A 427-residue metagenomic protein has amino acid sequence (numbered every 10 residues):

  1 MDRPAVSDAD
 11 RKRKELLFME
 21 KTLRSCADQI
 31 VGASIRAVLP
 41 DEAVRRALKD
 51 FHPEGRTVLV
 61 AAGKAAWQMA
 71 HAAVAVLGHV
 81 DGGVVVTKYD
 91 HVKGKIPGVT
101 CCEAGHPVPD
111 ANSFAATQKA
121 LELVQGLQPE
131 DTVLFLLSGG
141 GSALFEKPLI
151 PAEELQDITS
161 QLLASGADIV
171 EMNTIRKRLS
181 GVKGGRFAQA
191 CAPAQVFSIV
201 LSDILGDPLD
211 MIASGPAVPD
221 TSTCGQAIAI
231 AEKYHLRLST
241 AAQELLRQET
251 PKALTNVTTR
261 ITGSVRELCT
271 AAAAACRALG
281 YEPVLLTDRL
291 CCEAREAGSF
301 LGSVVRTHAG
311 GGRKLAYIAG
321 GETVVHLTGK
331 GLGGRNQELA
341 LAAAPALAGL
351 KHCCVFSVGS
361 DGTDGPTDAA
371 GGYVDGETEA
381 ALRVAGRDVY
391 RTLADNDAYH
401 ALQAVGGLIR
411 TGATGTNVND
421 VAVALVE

Functional and structural regions predicted by a protein language model:
K12-V60, Q68-M69: An N-terminal, well-structured beta->alpha segment
A72-G82, G98-T100, L121, Q125 (+5 more regions): A glycine- and small-aliphatic-rich helix-loop capping segment at beta-alpha/alpha-beta transitions that lines
V85, Y89, P97-T100, F145-I199: Glycine/threonine-rich beta-strand-loop-alpha-helix active-site module that forms ligand/phosphate-binding
K88-E130, E171, I175-R176: Glycine-rich oxoanion-binding loops at beta->alpha junctions
P148-I169, D220-H235, G329-V355: Gly/Ser/Thr-rich active-site loops/lids in small-molecule metabolic enzymes that frequently grip phosphoryl groups
I169-A231, H235: A glycine/threonine-rich phosphate-anchoring loop and its flanking beta-alpha core in nucleotide/phosphate-binding
R176, A194-F197, P219-F300, V304: Accessory alpha-helical/coil subdomains and C-terminal extensions that flank or cap enzyme catalytic cores
L341-E427: Internal helix-turn-beta structural module
